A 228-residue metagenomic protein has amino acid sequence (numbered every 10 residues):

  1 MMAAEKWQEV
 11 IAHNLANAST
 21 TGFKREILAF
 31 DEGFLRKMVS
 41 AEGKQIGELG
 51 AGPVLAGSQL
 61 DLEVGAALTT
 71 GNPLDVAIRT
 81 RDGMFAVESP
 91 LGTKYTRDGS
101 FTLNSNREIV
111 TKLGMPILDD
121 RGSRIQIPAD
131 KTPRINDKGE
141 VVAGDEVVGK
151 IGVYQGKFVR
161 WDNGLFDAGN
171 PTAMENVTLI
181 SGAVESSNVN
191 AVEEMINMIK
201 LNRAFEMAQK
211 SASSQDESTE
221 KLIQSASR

Functional and structural regions predicted by a protein language model:
M1-R228: Amphipathic alpha-helical polymerization modules
